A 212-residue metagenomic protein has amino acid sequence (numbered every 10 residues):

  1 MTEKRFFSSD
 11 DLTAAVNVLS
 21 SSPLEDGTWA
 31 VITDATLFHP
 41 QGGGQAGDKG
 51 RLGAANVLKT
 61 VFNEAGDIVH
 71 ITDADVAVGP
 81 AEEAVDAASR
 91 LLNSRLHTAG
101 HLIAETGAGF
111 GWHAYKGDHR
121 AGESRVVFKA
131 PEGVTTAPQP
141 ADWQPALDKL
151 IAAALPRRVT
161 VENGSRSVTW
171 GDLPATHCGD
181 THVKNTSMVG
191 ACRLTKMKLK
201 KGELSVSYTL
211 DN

Functional and structural regions predicted by a protein language model:
M1-N212: Active-/binding-site microenvironments in catalytic and ligand-binding cores
